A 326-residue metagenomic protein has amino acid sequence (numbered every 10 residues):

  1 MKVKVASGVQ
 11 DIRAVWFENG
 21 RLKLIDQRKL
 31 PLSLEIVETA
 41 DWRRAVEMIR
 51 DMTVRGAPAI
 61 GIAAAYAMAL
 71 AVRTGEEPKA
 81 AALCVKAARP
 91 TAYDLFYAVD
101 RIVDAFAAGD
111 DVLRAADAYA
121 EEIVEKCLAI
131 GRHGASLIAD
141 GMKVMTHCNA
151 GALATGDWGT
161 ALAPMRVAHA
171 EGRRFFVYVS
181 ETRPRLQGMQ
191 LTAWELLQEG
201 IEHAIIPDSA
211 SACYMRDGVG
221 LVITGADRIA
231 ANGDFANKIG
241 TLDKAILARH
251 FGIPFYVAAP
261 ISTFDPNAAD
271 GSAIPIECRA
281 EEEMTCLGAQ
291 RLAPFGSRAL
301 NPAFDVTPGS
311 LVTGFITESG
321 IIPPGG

Functional and structural regions predicted by a protein language model:
V3-R21, K86, P90-K143, R249 (+3 more regions): C-terminal binding/interaction regions
R13-A107: Long amphipathic alpha-helical segments
I25, A63, A67, A98 (+5 more regions): Short beta-strand segments
E38, W42-A45, A57, G61 (+13 more regions): Generic structural signal for well-ordered, non-membrane alpha-helical segments in soluble metabolic enzymes
D51-A64, L95, N149-D157, L300-I316: Conserved phosphate/anionic-ligand binding catalytic regions in large, soluble enzymes, centered on
Y97-M145, F175, V179-V222: Ligand-binding beta-strand-loop-alpha-helix segment within the catalytic cores of soluble metabolic enzymes
W158-A170, A245: Histidine-anchored nucleotide/phosphate-binding helix
S180-G326: Conserved phosphate- and dinucleotide-binding cores of soluble alpha/beta proteins, encompassing both enzyme active
